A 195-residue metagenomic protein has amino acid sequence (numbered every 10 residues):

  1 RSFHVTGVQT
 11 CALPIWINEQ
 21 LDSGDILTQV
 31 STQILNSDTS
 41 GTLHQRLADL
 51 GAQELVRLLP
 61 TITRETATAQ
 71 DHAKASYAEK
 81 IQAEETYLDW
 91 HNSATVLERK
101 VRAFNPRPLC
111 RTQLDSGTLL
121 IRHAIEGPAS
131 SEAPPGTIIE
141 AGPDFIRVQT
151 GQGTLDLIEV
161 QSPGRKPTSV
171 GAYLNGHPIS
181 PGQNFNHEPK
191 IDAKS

Functional and structural regions predicted by a protein language model:
R1-C11, S116: Extracellular interaction modules
S2, E84-L88, Q113: Short aromatic-glycine motifs in intrinsically disordered, low-complexity regions
F3, Q33, Q45, Y87 (+1 more regions): Short, flexible active-site loop motifs that bind/organize anionic cofactors or intermediates
V8-A78, Q82-E84: Donor/substrate-binding cores of folate-linked one-carbon enzymes
E79-K80, E85-L88, S93-V96: Active-site loop ensemble at the mouth of alpha/beta enzyme cores that anchors a bound cofactor
H91-S195: An anion-binding loop in the catalytic cleft
